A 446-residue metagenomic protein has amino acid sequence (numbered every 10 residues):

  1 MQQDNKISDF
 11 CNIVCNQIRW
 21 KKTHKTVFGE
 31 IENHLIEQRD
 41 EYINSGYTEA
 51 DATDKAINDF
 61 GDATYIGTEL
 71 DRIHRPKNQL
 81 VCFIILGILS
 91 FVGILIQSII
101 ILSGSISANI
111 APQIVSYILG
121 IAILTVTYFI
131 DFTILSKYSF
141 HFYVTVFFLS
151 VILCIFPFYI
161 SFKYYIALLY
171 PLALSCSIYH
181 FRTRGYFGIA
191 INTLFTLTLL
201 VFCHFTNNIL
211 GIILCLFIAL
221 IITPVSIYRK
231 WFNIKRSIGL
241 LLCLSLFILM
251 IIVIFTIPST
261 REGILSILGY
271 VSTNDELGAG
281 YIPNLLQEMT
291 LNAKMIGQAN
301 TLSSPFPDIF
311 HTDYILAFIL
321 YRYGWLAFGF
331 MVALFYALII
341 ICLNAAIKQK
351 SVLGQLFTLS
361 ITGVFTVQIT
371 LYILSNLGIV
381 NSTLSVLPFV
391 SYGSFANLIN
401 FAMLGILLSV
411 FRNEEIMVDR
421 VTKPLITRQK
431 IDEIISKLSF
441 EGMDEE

Functional and structural regions predicted by a protein language model:
Y47-G104: Cytosolic juxtamembrane regions of integral membrane proteins
A108, P112, Y128-F148, F187-T193 (+2 more regions): Interfacial loop-to-transmembrane-helix boundary motif in multi-pass membrane proteins
I110-L135, L169-R184, I218-F232, I340-I341: Transmembrane alpha-helical segments and their membrane-water interfaces
V115-I123, L320-C342: Hydrophobic alpha-helical transmembrane segments
F187-I191, S375-I379, S385-E446: A juxtamembrane structural motif centered on a specific transmembrane helix
I191-V201, L210-I254: Hydrophobic alpha-helical segments of polytopic membrane proteins
K235-F330: Hydrophobic, glycine- and aromatic-enriched re-entrant/interface helices and adjoining loop segments
A345-L384: Loop-to-helix entry and N-terminal half of a specific, functionally important transmembrane alpha helix in multi-pass
